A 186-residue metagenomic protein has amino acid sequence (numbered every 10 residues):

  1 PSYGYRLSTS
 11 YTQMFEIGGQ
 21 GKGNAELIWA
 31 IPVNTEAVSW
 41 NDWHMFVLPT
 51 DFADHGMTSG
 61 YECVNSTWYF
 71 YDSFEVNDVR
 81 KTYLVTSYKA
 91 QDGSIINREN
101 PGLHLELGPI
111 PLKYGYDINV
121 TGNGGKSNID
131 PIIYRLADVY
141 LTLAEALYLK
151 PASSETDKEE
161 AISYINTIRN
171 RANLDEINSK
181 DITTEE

Functional and structural regions predicted by a protein language model:
P1-N41, V76-E186: Acidic/polar-rich alpha-helix caps and helix-coil junctions
W43-D51, P101: Short intrinsically disordered coil segments
L48-W68: Short, cationic low-complexity segments
Y71: Non-catalytic, low-structured ubiquitin/UBL-interacting segments
